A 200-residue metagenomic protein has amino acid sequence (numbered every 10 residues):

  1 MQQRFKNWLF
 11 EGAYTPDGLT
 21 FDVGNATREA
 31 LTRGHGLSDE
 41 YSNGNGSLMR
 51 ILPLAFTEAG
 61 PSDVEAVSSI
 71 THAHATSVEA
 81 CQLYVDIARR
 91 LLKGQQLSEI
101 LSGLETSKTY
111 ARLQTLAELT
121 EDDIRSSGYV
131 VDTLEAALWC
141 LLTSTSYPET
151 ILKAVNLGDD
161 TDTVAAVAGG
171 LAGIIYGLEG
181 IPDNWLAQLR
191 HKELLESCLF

Functional and structural regions predicted by a protein language model:
M1-F200: Structured, active/binding-site neighborhoods that engage oxygen-rich ligands
